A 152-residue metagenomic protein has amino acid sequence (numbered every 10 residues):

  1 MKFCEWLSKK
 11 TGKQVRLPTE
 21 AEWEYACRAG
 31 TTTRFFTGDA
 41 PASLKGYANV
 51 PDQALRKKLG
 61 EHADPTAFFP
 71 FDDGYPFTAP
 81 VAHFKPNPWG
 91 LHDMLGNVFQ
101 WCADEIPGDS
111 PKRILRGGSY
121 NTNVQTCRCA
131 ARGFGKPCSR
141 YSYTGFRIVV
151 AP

Functional and structural regions predicted by a protein language model:
M1-G133, P137-S142, V149: Functional-site microenvironments in short loops/helix caps that host divalent-cation chemistry
